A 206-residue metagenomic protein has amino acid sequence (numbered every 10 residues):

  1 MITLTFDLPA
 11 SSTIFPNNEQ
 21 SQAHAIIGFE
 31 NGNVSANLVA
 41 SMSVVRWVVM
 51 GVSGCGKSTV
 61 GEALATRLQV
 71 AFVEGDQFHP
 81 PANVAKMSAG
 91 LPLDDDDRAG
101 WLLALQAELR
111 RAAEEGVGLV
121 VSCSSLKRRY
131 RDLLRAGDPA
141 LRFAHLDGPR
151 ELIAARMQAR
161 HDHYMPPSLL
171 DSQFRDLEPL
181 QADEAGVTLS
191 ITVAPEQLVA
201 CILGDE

Functional and structural regions predicted by a protein language model:
V49: Hydrophobic anchor at the beta1->P-loop junction of P-loop NTPases
V52: P-loop (Walker A) phosphate-binding loop of NTP-binding proteins
K57: Conserved lysine of the Walker
V60: Hydrophobic positions on the alpha1 helix immediately C-terminal to the Walker A/P-loop
T66-A104: Conserved substrate/cofactor phosphate-moiety recognition/catalytic segment in nucleotide-dependent phosphotransferases
D96-D138, L146: Glycine-rich phosphate-binding loop used to anchor ATP phosphates in small-molecule kinases, encompassing both
D138-R156: Conserved phosphate-donor/acceptor-positioning beta-strand/loop module used by diverse small-molecule
A159-C201: Small-molecule kinase domains that catalyze NTP-dependent phosphoryl transfer to phosphate-bearing small molecules
